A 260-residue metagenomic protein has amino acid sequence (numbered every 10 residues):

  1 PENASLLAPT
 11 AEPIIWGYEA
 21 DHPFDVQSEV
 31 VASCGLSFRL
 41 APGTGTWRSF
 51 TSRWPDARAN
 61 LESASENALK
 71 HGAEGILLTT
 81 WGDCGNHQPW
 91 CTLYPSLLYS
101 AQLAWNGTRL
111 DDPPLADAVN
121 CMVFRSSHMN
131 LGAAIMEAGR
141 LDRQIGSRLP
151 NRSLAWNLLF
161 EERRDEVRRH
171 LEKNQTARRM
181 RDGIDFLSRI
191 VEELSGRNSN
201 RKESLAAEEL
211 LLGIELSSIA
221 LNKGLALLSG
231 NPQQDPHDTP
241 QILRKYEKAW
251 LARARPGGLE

Functional and structural regions predicted by a protein language model:
P1-E260: Substrate-binding groove of N-acetylhexosamine-processing glycoside hydrolases
